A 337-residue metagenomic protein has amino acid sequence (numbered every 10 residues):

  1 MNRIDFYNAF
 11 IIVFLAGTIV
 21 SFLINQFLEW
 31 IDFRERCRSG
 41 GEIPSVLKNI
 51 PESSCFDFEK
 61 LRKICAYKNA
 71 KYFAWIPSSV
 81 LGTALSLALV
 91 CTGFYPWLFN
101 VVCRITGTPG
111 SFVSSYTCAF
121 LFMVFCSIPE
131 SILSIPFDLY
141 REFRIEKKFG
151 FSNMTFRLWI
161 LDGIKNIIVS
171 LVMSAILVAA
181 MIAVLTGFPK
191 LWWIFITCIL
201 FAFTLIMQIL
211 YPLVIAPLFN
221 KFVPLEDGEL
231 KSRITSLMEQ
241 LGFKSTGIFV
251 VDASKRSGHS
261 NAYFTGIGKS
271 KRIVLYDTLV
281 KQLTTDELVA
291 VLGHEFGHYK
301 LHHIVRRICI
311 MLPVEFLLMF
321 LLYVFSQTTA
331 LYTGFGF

Functional and structural regions predicted by a protein language model:
N2-F337: Polar-ligand-bearing catalytic/cofactor-coordination segments of membrane-embedded or membrane-tethered inner-membrane
